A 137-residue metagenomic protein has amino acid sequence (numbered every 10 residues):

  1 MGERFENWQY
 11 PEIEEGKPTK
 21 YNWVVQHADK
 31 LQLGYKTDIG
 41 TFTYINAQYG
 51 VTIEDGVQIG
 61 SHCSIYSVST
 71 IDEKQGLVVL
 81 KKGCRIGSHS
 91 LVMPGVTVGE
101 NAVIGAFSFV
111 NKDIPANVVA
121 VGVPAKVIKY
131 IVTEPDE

Functional and structural regions predicted by a protein language model:
M1-E73, L77-G83, H89-V92, E100 (+2 more regions): Domain-scale signature associated with acetyltransferase and cell-envelope carbohydrate enzymes
C84, V110: Short microdomains enriched in Cys/His and/or Lys/Arg
P94, K112: Conserved coupling/switch loop of ABC ATPases
T97: Short alpha-helical segment within the catalytic ATP-binding CA
